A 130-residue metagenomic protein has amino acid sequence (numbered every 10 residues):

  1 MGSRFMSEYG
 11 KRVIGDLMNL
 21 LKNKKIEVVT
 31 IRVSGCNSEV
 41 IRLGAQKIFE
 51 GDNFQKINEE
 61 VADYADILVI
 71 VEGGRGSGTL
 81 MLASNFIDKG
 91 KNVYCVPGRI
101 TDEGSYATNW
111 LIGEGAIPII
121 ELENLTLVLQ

Functional and structural regions predicted by a protein language model:
M1-Q130: Glycine-biased, small-residue-rich flexible motifs in mid-sequence functional cores and linkers
